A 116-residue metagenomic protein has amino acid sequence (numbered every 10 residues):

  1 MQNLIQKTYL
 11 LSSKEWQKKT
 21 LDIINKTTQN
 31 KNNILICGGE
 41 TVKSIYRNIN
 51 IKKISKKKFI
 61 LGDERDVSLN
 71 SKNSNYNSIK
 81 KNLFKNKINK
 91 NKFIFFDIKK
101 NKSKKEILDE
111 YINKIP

Functional and structural regions predicted by a protein language model:
M1-I34, K114: N-terminal glycine-/serine-/threonine-rich phosphate-binding loop
M1-K7, S55-P116: Ligand-binding beta-strand-loop-alpha-helix segment within the catalytic cores of soluble metabolic enzymes
K26-N30, I51, K85: Secondary-structure boundary motif
L35-T41: Glycine-rich beta-strand-to-loop/alpha-helix junction loops that act as flexible
V42-Y46, V67-N70: Short active-site-adjacent helix-start/loop capping segments
K43-S55: Glycine-rich loop at the start of a catalytic domain that most often binds anionic cofactors/ligands
